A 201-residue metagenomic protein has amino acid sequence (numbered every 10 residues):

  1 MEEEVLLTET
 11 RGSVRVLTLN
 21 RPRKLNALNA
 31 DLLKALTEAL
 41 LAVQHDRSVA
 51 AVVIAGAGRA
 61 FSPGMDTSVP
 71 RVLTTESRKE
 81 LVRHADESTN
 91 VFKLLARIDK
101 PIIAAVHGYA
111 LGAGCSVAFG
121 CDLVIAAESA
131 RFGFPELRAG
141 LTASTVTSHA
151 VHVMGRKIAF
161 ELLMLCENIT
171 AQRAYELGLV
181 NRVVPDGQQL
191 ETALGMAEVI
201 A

Functional and structural regions predicted by a protein language model:
M1-A57, K93, G195: Conserved CoA-thioester-binding segment of acyl-CoA-metabolizing enzymes
L17, I54, D66, V117-F119 (+2 more regions): Hydrophobic/aromatic residues within transmembrane alpha-helices of multi-pass small-molecule transporters
P22, A42, I125-A130, V180-A201: C-terminal long alpha-helix characteristic of the crotonase
L28, A105-V106: Structural motif
G56-L94, A110: Glycine- (often His-adjacent) and acidic-residue-rich active-site loop that binds/positions the CoA thioester
N90-V91, L95-R97, A105, L111-L163 (+1 more regions): CoA-thioester-processing core
D122-L123, E161, L165-E167, R173 (+2 more regions): Well-ordered beta-strand positions
